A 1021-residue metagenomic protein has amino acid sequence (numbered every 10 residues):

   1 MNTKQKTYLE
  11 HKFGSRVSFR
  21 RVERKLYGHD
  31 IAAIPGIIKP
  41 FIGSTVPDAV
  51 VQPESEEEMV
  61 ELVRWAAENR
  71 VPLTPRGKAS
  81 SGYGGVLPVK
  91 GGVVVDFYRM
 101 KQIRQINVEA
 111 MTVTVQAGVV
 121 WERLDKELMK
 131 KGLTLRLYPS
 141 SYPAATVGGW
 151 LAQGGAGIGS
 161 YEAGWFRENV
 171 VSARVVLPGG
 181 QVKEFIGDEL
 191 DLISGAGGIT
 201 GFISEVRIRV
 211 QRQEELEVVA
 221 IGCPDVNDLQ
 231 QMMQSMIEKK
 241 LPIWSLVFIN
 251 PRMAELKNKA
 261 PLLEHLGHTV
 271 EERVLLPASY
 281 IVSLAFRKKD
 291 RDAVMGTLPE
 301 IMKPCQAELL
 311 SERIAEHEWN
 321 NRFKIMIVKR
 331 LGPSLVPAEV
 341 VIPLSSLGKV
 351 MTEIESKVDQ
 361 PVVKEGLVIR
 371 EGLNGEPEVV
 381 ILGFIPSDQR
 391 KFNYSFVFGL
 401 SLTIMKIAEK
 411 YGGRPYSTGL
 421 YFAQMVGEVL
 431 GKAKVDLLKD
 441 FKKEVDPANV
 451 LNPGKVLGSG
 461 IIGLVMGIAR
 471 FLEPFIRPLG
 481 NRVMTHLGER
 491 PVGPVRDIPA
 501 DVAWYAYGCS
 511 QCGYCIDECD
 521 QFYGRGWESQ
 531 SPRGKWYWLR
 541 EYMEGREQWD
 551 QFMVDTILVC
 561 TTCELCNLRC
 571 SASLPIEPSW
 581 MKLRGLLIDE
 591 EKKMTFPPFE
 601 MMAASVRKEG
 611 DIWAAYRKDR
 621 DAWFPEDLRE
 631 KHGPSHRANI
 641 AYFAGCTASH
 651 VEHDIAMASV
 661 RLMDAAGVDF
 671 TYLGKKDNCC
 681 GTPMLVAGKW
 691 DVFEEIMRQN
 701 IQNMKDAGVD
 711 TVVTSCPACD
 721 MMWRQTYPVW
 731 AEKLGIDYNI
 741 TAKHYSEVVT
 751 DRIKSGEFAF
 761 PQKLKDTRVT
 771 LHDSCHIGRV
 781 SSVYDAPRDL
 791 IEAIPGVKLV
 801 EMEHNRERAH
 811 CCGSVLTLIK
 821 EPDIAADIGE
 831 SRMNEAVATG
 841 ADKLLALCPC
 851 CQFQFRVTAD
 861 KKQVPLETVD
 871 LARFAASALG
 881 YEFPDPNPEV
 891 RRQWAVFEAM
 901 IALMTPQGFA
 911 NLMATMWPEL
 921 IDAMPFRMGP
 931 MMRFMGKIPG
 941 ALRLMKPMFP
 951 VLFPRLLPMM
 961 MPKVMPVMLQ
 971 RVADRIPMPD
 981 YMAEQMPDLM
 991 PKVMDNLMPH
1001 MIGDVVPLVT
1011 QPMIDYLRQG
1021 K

Functional and structural regions predicted by a protein language model:
F19-G36, Q230, Q234-T403, I407 (+1 more regions): C-terminal substrate-recognition/cap domain of FAD-linked oxidoreductases
V22-R24, G28-M100, L135: Glycine-rich N-terminal segment of FAD-binding domains in flavoprotein oxidoreductases, spanning the beta-loop-helix
Q102-I106, V113-I249, L451, T817: FAD-binding subdomain of flavoenzyme oxidoreductases
I158, D517-M543, L568, A572-L587 (+6 more regions): Iron-sulfur (Fe-S) cluster-binding segments and ferredoxin-like electron-carrier domains, especially [2Fe-2S]
Y421-E489: Activity-critical C-terminal alpha-helical subdomain
A503-A506, Q530, W536-E732, D737 (+3 more regions): Iron-sulfur-cluster electron-transfer modules
A506-G524, L558-S573, G645-A648, K676-V686 (+4 more regions): Local cysteine-cluster metal-coordination motifs and their immediate loop/turn environment, predominantly Fe-S cluster
I736-F760, H804-E807, K862-V896: Short, flexible loop segments at boundaries between secondary-structure elements
